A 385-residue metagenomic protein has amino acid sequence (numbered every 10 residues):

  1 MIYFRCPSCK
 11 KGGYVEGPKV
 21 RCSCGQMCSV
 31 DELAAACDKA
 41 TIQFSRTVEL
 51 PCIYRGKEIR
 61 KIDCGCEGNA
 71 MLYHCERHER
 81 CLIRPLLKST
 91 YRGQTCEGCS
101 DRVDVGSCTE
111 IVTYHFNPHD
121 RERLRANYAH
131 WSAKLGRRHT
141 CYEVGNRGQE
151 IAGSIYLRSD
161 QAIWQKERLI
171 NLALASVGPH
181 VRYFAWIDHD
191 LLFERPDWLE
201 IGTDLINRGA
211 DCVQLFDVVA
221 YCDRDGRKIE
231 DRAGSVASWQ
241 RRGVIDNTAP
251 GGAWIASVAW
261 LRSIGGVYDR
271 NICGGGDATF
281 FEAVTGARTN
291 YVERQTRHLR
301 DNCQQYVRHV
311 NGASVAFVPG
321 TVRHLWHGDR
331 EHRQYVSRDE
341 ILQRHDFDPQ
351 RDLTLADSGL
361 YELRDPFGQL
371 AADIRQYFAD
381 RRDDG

Functional and structural regions predicted by a protein language model:
C6-C9, R21-C22, C75, C96: Short cysteine-rich clusters marking metal-coordination/redox-active sites
P18-M27, Y91-G98: Cysteine-rich micro-motifs
C37, C52, G56-E58, C66-M71 (+3 more regions): Cysteine-cluster motifs in flexible loop/terminal segments that predominantly coordinate metals
D104-G106, H115-Y128, N271-G385: C-terminal catalytic/acceptor-binding lobe
R125-H139: Short, acidic, metal-binding catalytic loop of nucleotide-sugar glycosyltransferases
E143-V181: Active-site-proximal specificity loops/subdomain of glycosyltransferases
V181-E194: Short beta-strand-to-loop acidic/aromatic patch adjacent to the donor-nucleotide binding site
E194-T285: Conserved catalytic core of nucleotide-sugar-dependent glycosyltransferases
